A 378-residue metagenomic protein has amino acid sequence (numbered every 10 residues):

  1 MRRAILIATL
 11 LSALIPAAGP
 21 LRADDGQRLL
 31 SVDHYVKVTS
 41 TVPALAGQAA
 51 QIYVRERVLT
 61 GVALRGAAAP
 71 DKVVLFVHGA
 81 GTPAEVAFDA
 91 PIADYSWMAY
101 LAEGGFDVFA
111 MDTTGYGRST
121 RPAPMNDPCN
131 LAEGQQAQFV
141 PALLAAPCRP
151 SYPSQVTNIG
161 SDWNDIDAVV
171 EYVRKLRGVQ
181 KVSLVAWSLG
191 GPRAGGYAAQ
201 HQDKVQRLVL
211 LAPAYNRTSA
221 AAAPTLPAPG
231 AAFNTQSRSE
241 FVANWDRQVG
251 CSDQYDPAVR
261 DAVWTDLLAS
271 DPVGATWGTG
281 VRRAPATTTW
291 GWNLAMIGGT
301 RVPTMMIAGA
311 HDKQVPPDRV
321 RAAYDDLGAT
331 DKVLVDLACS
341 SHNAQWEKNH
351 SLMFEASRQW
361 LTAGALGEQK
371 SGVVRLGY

Functional and structural regions predicted by a protein language model:
D24-A69: N-terminal cap/lid segment of alpha/beta-hydrolase-fold proteins
G61-A110, T120-M125: Short, surface-exposed "cap/lid" segments of acyl-processing enzymes
C129-L176: Alpha/beta-hydrolase active-site loop
R177-S188: Alpha/beta-hydrolase fold nucleophile elbow
T218-I307: Alpha/beta-hydrolase
K313-R319: Conserved alpha/beta-hydrolase "acid-adjacent" motif
L327-N343: Catalytic histidine neighborhood in serine/cysteine hydrolases with alpha/beta-hydrolase-type architecture
S340-L352: Catalytic histidine-centered segment of alpha/beta-hydrolase-like enzymes
